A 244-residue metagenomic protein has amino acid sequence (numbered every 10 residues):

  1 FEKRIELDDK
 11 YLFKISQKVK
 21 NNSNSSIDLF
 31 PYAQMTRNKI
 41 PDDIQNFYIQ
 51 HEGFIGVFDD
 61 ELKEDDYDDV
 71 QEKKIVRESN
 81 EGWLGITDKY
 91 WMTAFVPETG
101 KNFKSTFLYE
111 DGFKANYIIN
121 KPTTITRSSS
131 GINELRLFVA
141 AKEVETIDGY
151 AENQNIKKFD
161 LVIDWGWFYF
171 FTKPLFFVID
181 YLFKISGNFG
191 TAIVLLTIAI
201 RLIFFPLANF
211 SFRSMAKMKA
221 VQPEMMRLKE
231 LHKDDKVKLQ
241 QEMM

Functional and structural regions predicted by a protein language model:
F1-K158: Soluble non-transmembrane domains of integral membrane proteins
Q17, L202-M244: Membrane-interface amphipathic helices and adjacent TM-edge segments
S25, G187-N188, K233-D235: Surface-exposed helix-capping loop/turn segments at secondary-structure junctions
I119, V178, M243-M244: Cytosolic juxtamembrane amphipathic/interface segments immediately preceding and feeding into a transmembrane helix
S128, L182, R201, M225: Conserved hydrophobic/aromatic pocket- or pore-lining residues that grip, position, or stack substrates in active sites
A140-A192: Interfacial loop/helix-cap signal at membrane boundaries in integral membrane proteins
